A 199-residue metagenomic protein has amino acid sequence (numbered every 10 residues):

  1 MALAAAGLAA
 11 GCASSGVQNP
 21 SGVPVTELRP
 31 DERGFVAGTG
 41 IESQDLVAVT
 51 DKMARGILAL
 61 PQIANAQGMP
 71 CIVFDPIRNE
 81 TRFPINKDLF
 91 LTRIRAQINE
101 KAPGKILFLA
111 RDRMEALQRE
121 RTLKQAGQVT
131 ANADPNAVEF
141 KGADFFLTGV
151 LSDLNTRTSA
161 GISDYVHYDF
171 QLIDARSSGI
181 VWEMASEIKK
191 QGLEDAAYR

Functional and structural regions predicted by a protein language model:
A6-V36, Y198-R199: Bacterial Sec signal peptide processing site at the extreme N-terminus
A13-G22, D144-G192, A196: Amphipathic beta-strand/beta-sheet edge segments enriched in Tyr/Trp
E27-I41, P70-E80: Acidic/histidine-rich, surface-exposed loop or edge segments in extracytoplasmic proteins
T39-T50, F83-L91, S159-V166: Solvent-exposed, acidic/flexible segments
D51-K52, G56-V129, S177-E183: N-terminal segment of the mature soluble domain
K52-I57, I72-P76, Q128-R157: A short, hydrophobic beta-strand-centered structural micro-motif
P61-A66, N136-A137, T158-A160: Surface-exposed acidic, glycine-flexible loop patches that form ligand/cofactor-binding and adhesion interfaces
